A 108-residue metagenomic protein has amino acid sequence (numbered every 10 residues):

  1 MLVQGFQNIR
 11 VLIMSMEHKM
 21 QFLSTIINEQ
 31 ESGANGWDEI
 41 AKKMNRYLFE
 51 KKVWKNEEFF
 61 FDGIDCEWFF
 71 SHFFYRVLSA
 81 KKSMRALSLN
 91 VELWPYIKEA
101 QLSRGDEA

Functional and structural regions predicted by a protein language model:
M1-G5: Hydrophobic alpha-helical transmembrane segments that serve as membrane anchors in secretory-pathway proteins
Q7-E50: Eukaryotic helical DNA- and histone-tail-recognition domains of regulatory proteins
H18, G36, E58-D62, C66: Short, conserved alpha-helical segments within structured domains
A34-N35, K52-E57, L78-S83: Intrinsically disordered, low-complexity regions enriched in proline, serine, glycine and charged residues
R46-G63: Short, positively charged loop/turn segments that connect secondary-structure elements
F61-A108: Charged, low-complexity regulatory segments of eukaryotic nuclear chromatin/transcription proteins
